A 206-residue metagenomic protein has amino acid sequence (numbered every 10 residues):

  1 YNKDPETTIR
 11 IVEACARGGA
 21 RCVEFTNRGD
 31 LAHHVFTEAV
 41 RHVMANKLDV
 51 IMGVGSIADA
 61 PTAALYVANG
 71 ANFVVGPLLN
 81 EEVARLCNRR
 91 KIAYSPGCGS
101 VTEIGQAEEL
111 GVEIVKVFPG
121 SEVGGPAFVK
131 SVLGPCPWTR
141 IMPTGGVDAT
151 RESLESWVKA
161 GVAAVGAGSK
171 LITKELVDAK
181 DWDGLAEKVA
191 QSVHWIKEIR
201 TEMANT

Functional and structural regions predicted by a protein language model:
Y1-P61, L65-N69, K159, A179-T206: Conserved N-terminal beta1-alpha1 strand-loop-helix module at the mouth
Y1-T7, V50-I57, R89-C98, M142-A149 (+1 more regions): Active-site mouth loops of central-metabolism enzymes
K3, N27-D30, I57, L78-N80 (+4 more regions): Short, ordered loop/turn segments at secondary-structure junctions
I11, D59-N69, T102-G111, A127 (+1 more regions): Catalytic cores of alpha/beta
V23-F25, V50-G55, V74-V75, Y94-G97 (+3 more regions): Hydrophobic faces of well-ordered beta-strands that scaffold small-molecule active sites in alpha/beta enzyme cores
F73, P77-V123: Histidine/lysine/aspartate-rich catalytic loop segments that bind and position anionic ligands
F73-V83, K116-G125, G161-K188: Glycine-rich phosphate-binding active-site loops on the catalytic face of alpha/beta enzymes
V117, G125-K130, W138, T150 (+3 more regions): Mobile acidic interaction elements
